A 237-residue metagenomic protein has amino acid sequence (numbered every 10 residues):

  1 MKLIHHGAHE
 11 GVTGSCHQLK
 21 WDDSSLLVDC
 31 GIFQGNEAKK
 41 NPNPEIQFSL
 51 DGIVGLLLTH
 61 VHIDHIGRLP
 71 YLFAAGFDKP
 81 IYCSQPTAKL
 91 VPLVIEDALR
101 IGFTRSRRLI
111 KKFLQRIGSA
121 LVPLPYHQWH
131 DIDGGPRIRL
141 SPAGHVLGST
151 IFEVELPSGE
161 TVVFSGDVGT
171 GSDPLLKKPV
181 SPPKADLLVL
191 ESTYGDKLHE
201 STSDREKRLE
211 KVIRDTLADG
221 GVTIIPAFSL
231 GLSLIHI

Functional and structural regions predicted by a protein language model:
M1-L57, H62-I66, Y71-G231: His/Asp/Glu-rich metal-coordinating catalytic cores of metallo-dependent phosphodiesterases/hydrolases acting on
I235-I237: Conserved small/polar residues in nucleotide/adenosyl-binding loops
